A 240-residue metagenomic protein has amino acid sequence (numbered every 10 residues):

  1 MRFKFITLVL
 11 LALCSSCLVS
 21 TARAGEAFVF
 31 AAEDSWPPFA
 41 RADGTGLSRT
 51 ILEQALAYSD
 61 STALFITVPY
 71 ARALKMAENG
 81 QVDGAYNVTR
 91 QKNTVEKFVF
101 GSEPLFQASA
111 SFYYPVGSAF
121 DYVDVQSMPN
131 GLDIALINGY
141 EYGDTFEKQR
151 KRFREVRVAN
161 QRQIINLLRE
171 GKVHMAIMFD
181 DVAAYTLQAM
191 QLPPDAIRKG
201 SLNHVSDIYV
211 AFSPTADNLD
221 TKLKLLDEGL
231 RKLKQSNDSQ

Functional and structural regions predicted by a protein language model:
A24-K97, R157, G229: Extracytoplasmic small-molecule ligand-binding "clamshell" domains of the periplasmic binding protein/Venus flytrap
E26-A40, V123-Y140, R231: Short loop->beta-strand "edge-of-pocket" segments that line small-molecule binding or catalytic clefts across diverse
E33-D34, Q107-S111, Q191-D227: Periplasmic-binding protein-like
R49-Y58, F120, A211-Q240: Extended ligand-binding regions for polar small-molecule ligands
T50-D60, S102-P104, Q126-N130, L136-N160 (+2 more regions): Ligand-binding cleft/hinge of the Venus flytrap
E53, I66-P129, G139-Y142, G200-N203: Acidic, polar ligand-binding/catalytic clefts
A71-D83, Q161-D181, A189: Short helices/loops that flank or line small-molecule/ion binding pockets
N87-K97, H174-D195, S201-H204: A ligand-binding cleft/hinge motif common to bilobed small-molecule-binding domains
